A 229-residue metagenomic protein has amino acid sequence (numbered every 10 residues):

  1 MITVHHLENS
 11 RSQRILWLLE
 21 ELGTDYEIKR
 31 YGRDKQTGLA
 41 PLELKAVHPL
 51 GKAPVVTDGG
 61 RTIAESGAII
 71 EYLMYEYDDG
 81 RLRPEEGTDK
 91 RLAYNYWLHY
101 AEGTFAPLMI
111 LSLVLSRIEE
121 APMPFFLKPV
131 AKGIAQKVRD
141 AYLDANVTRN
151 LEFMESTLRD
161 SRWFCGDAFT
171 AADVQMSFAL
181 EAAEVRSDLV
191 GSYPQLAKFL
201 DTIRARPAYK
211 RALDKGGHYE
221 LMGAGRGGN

Functional and structural regions predicted by a protein language model:
M1-K137: GST-like domain detector, emphasizing the conserved glutathione-binding G-site in the N-terminal thioredoxin-like
R33-D34, F169, H218: Positions that flank functional sites
A46, A205, D214-K215: Phosphate-coordinating loops and pocket residues in cytosolic domains that bind phosphorylated ligands
A68, Q195, A208: Residue-level recognition of oxygen-bearing side chains
G80-E85, P107-M109, W163-D167, G191-S192 (+2 more regions): Short, hydrophobic secondary-structure boundary micro-motifs
A101-A205: GST-like fold's C-terminal all-alpha helical module
I134, G216-N229: Acidic/histidine-enriched, glycine/proline-rich intrinsically disordered or flexible terminal extensions
